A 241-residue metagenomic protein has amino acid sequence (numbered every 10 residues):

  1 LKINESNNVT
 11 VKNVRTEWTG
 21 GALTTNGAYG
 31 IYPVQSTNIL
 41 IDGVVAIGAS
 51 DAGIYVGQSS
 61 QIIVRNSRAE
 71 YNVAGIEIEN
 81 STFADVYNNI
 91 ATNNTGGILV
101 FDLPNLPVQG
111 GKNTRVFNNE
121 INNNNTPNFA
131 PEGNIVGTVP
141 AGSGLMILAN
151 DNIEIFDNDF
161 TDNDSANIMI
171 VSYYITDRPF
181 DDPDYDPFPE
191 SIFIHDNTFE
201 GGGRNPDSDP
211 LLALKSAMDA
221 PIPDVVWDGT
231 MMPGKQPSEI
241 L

Functional and structural regions predicted by a protein language model:
L1-K2, L23-P33, G48-Y55, Y71-I78 (+4 more regions): Extracellular beta-strand/beta-solenoid scaffold signature
N7-G20, T37-S50, S60-A74, T82-G96 (+4 more regions): Right-handed parallel beta-helix
P140-G142, N150, S165, P189-I194 (+1 more regions): Active-site lining segments that contact anionic ligands and/or coordinate catalytic metals
F160, A166, I170-V171, Y185 (+1 more regions): Structured C-terminal portions of repeat-based eukaryotic scaffold domains
T176-L241: Acidic, glycine- and Ser/Thr-rich low-complexity intrinsically disordered tracts in extracellular/secreted proteins
